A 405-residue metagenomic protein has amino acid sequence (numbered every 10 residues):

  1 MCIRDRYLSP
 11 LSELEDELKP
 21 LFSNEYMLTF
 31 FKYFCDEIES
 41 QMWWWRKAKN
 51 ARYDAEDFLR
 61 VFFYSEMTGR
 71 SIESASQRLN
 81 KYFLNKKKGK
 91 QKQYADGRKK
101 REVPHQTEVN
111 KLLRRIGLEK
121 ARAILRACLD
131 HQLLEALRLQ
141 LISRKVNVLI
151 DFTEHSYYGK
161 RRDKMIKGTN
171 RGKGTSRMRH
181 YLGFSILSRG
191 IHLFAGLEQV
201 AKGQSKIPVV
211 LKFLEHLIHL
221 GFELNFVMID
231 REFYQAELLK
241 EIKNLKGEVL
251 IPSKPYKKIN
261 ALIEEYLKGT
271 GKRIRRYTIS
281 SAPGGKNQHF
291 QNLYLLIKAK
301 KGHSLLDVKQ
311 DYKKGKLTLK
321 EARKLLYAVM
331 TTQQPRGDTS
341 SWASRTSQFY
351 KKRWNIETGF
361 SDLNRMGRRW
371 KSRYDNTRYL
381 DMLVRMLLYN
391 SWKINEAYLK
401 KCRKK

Functional and structural regions predicted by a protein language model:
M1-I3: Short, small-residue-biased leader/transition segments that mark boundaries at the very start of proteins
E13, K19-P20, E37, Q41 (+4 more regions): A short, flexible helix-boundary coil/loop motif
E13-Y64: Basic, short loop/linker segments at the boundary and entry of helix-turn-helix/winged-helix-like folds
W43-N50, S341-F349, D362-M382, L399 (+1 more regions): Short, solvent-exposed helix-loop connector elements
V61, A75-S76, H105-V109, R144-H155 (+6 more regions): Short, conserved catalytic/metal-binding motifs centered on acidic residues
N110-L187: Active-site-proximal, Lys/Arg-enriched surface segment that forms a nucleic-acid-binding/basic interface patch
N170-E223, K320-Y327: Electropositive, glycine- and tryptophan-enriched low-complexity nucleic-acid-binding patches
L245-R368: An anionic, glycine-rich sequence signature occurring as long contiguous blocks
